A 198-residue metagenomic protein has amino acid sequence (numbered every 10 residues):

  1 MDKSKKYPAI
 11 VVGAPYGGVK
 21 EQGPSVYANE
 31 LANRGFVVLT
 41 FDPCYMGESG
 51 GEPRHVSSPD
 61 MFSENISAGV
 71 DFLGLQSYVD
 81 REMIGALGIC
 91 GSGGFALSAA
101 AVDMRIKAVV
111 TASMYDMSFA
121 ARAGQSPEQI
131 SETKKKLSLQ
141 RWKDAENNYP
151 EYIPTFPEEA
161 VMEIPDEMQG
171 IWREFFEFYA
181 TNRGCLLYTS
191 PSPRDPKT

Functional and structural regions predicted by a protein language model:
K6-P15: Short beta-strand element of the alpha/beta-hydrolase
G17-A28: The serine-hydrolase catalytic nucleophile loop
N33-E48: Conserved alpha/beta-hydrolase
S57-Q76: Alpha/beta-hydrolase active-site loop
V79-I89: Alpha/beta-hydrolase fold nucleophile elbow
I89-S98: Glycine-rich nucleophile elbow surrounding the catalytic serine of serine-hydrolase chemistry
L97-F178: Alpha/beta-hydrolase-fold enzymes
Y188-P193: Conserved small/polar residues in nucleotide/adenosyl-binding loops
